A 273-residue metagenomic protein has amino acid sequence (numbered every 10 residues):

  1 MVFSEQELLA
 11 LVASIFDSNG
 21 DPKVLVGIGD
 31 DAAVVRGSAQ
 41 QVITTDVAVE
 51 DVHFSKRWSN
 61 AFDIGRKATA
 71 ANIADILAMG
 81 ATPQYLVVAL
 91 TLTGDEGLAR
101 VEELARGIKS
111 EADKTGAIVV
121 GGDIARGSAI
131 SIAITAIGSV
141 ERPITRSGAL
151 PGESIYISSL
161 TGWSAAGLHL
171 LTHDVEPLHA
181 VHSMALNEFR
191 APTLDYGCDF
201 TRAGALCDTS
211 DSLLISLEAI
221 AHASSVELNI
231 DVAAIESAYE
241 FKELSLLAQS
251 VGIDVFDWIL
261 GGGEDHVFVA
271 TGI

Functional and structural regions predicted by a protein language model:
M1-I273: Helix-biased detector of long, well-ordered alpha-helical tracts
